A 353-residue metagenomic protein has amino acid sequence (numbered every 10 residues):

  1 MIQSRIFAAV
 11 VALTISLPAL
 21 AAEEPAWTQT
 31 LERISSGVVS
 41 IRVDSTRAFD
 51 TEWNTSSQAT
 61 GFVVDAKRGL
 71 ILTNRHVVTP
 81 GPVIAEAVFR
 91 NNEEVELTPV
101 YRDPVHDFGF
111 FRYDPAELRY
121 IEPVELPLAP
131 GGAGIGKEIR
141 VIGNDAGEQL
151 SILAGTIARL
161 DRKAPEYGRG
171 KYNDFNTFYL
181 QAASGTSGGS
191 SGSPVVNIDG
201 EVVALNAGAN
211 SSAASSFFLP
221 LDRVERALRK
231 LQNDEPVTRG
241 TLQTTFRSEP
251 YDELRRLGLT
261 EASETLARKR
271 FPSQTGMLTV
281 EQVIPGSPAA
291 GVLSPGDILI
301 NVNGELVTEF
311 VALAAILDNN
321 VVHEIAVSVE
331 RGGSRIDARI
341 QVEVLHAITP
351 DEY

Functional and structural regions predicted by a protein language model:
A8-P18: Bacterial N-terminal signal peptides
A22-Q29, R47-R68, E94-E96, E122-P123 (+4 more regions): A conserved glycine-rich beta-strand in the N-terminal activation segment of trypsin-fold
Q29, K67, R75, T98-P99 (+4 more regions): C-terminal recognition in membrane/secretory proteostasis and scaffolding
G37, N54, D114-L126, I152-A214 (+3 more regions): Active-site region of chymotrypsin-like
G37-R42, L70-N74, L97, G132-D145 (+4 more regions): Active-site-proximal beta-strands of protease catalytic cores
T46-R47, D65-S151, Y179, S211-A213 (+1 more regions): Conserved active-site neighborhood of the chymotrypsin/trypsin-like protease fold
A48-N54, R102-H106, R162-L180, E235-V237 (+1 more regions): Gly/Ser-enriched beta-turn/beta-hairpin loop segments
V83-T98, G134-R140, L150-E166, D222-A227 (+2 more regions): Beta-strand/loop subdomains of soluble extracytoplasmic proteins
